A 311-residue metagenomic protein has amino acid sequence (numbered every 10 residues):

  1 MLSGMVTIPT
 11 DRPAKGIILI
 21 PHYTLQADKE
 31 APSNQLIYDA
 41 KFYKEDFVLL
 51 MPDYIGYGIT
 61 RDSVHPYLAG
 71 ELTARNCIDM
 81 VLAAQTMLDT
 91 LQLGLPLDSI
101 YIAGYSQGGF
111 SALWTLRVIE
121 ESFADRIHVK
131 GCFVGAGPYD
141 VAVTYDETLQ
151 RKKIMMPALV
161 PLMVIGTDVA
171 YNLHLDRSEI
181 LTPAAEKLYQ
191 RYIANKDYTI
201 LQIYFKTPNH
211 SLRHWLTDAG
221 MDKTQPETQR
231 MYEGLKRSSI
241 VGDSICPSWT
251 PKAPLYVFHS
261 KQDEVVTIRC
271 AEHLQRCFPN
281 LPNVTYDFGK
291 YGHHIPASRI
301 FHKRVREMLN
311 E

Functional and structural regions predicted by a protein language model:
S3, T7-K44, T60-R61: Short, surface-exposed "cap/lid" segments of acyl-processing enzymes
I17, D46-D53: A fold-wide structural signal in alpha/beta-hydrolase
T24, D53-Y57, G292: Short beta-to-alpha linker loops that shape the active-site pocket of alpha/beta-hydrolase fold enzymes
Y67-T90: Alpha/beta-hydrolase active-site loop
L82-M155: Primarily recognizes the serine-hydrolase "nucleophile elbow" in alpha/beta-hydrolase and SGNH/GDSL folds
G135-P247: Accessory cap/linker subdomain of secreted extracellular hydrolases
D146, M155, K223, E227-V241 (+1 more regions): C-terminal catalytic histidine-bearing segment of alpha/beta-hydrolase fold enzymes
P251, Y256-D263: Short beta-strand/loop motif that positions the catalytic acidic residue of the alpha/beta-hydrolase fold
